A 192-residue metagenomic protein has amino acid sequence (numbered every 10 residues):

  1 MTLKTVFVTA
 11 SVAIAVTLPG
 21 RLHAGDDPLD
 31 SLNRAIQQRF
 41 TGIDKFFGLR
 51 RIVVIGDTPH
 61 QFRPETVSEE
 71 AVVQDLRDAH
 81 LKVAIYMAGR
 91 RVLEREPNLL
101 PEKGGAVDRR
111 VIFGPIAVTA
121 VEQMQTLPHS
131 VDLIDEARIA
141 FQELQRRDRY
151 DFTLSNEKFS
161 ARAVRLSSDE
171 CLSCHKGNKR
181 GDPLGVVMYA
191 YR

Functional and structural regions predicted by a protein language model:
M1-V8: Bacterial N-terminal signal peptides that target proteins for export
T9-T17: Bacterial N-terminal signal peptides
G20-E170, R180-R192: Extracytoplasmic c-type cytochrome modules immediately beyond a signal peptide or single-pass transmembrane anchor
S173: Short, cysteine/histidine-rich loop/knuckle motifs that typically chelate Zn2+
G177: Cys/His-rich metal-chelating microdomains
